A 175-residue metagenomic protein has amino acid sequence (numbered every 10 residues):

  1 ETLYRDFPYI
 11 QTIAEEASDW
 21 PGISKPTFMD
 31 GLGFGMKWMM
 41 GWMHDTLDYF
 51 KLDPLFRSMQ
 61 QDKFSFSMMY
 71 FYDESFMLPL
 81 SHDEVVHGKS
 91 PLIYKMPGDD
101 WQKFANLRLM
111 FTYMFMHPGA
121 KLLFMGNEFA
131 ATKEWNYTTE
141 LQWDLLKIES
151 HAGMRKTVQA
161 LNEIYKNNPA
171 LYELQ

Functional and structural regions predicted by a protein language model:
E1-N136, K166-Q175: Conserved alpha/beta catalytic core and glycan-binding cleft of carbohydrate-active enzymes
M96-Q102, D144-A152: Short, contiguous acidic/charged loop-to-helix segments that flank catalytic cores in large enzymes
W135-D144: Acyl/amide activation-and-transfer machinery of modular secondary-metabolite enzymes
E149-E173: Catalytic cores of secreted or luminal carbohydrate-active enzymes
